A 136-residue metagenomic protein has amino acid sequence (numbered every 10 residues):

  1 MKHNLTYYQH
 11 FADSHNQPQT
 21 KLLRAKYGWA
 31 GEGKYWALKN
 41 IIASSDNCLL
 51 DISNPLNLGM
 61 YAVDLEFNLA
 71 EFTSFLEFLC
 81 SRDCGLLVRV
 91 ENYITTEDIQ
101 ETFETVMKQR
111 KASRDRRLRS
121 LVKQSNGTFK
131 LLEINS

Functional and structural regions predicted by a protein language model:
M1-Q19, S45, L49, S53-S136: Winged-helix/helix-turn-helix nucleic-acid-interaction surface
Q19-A25: Surface-exposed, Lys/Arg-rich phosphate-binding patches that contact polyanionic backbones
K26-N54: Short helix->loop/beta-hairpin flanking segments within DNA-binding domains
